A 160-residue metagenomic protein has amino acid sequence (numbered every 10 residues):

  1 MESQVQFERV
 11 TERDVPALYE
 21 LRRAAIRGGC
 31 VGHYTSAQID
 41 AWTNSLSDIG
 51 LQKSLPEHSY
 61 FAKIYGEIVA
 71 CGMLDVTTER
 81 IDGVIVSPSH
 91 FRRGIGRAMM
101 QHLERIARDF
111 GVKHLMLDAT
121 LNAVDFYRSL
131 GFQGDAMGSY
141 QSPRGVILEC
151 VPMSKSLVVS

Functional and structural regions predicted by a protein language model:
S3-F7: Extreme N-terminal starter segment of soluble prokaryotic enzymes
R9-R13, E20-S89, M100-H102, I106 (+1 more regions): Acetyl-CoA-dependent GNAT
P56, R80, K113, I147-E149: Exposed loop/turn and edge beta-strand positions of beta-sandwich/beta-sheet ligand-binding modules
G94-G96: Conserved G/P- and acidic residue-centered "switch" motifs that form tight phosphate/ATP-binding loops in soluble
A107-T120: Conserved GNAT acetyl-CoA-binding A-motif
L117-V124, L130, Y140-S160: C-terminal "cap" of GNAT-fold acetyltransferases
G134-A136: A secondary-structure capping/hinge motif
